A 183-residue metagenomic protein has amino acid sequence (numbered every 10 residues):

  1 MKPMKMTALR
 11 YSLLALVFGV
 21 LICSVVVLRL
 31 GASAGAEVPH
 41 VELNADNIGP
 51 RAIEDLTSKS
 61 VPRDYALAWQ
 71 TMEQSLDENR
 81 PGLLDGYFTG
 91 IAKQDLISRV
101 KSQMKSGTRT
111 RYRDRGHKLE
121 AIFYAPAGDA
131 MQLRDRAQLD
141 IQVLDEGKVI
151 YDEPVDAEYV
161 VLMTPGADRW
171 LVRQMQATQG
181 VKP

Functional and structural regions predicted by a protein language model:
P3-G35, P126-P183: Exposed beta-sheet edge and beta->alpha loop/turn motif
L30-D46: Ser/Thr/Pro/Gly-rich low-complexity linker/stalk segments immediately outside membranes or between
V41-D114: Core segments of small alpha/beta cavity-forming domains
Y65, D114-H117, D135, D140: Polar/charged side chains located within well-ordered beta-strands of beta-rich proteins
R115-K118, A157-Y159: Short beta-strand or tight-loop elements that sit immediately N-terminal to catalytic metal-binding acidic residues
H117-P126: Short amphipathic beta-strand and strand-loop transition segments with alternating hydrophobic
